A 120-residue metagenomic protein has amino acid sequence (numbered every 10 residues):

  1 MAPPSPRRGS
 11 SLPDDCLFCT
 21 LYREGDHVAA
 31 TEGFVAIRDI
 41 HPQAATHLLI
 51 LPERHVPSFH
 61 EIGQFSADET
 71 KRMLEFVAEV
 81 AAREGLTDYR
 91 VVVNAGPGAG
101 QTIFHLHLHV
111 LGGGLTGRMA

Functional and structural regions predicted by a protein language model:
M1-A120: HIT superfamily nucleotide-processing domains
